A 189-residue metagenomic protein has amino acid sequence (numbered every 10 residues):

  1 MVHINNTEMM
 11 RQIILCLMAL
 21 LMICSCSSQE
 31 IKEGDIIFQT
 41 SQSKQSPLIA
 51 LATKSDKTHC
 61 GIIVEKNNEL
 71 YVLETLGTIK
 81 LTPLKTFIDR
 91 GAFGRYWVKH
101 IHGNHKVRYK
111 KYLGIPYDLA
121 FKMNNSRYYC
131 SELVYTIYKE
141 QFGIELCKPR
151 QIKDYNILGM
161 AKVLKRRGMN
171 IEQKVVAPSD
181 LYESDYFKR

Functional and structural regions predicted by a protein language model:
V2-I13: Positively charged n-region of N-terminal signal peptides that target proteins for export
L15-C24: Bacterial N-terminal signal peptides
C26-S28: Boundary at the C-terminal end of the N-terminal hydrophobic targeting segment
E33-D35: Loop/turn positions that initiate beta-strands
Q39-V98, D118-Y128, I144: Glycine-rich catalytic cores of cysteine/serine-nucleophile enzymes that process amide/ester linkages in cell-envelope
T40, R108-P116, T136-I144: Structured segments of extracytoplasmic/periplasmic soluble domains in secreted or envelope-associated proteins
A92-L113: A structural motif
N124-R189: Activation targets extended, charge/polar-rich intrinsically disordered C-terminal tails
